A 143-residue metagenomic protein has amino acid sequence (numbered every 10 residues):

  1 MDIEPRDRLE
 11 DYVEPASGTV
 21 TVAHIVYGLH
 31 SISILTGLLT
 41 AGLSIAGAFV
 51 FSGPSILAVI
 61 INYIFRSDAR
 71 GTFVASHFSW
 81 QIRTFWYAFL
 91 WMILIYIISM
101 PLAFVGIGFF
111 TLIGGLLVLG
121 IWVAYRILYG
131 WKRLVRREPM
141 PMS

Functional and structural regions predicted by a protein language model:
M1-T21, E138-S143: Low-complexity, intrinsically disordered extramembrane tails and loops of integral membrane proteins
P5, L9, S44-A48, V135: Conserved catalytic or regulatory cores that recognize and/or transform ribose-phosphate-containing ligands
S17, G53, S67-D68, A75-H77 (+1 more regions): Alpha-helical interaction segments
T19-V59, I82-A124: Hydrophobic alpha-helical transmembrane segments in multi-pass membrane proteins
V26, F73-I98, L128-K132, R136-S143: Interfacial aromatic "cap" segments that immediately flank transmembrane helices in multipass membrane proteins
G42, R66-G71, M100, F104-G108 (+1 more regions): Transmembrane helix-loop junctions in multipass membrane proteins, especially transporters and channels
I56-D68, L128: Membrane-water interface of transmembrane alpha-helices
